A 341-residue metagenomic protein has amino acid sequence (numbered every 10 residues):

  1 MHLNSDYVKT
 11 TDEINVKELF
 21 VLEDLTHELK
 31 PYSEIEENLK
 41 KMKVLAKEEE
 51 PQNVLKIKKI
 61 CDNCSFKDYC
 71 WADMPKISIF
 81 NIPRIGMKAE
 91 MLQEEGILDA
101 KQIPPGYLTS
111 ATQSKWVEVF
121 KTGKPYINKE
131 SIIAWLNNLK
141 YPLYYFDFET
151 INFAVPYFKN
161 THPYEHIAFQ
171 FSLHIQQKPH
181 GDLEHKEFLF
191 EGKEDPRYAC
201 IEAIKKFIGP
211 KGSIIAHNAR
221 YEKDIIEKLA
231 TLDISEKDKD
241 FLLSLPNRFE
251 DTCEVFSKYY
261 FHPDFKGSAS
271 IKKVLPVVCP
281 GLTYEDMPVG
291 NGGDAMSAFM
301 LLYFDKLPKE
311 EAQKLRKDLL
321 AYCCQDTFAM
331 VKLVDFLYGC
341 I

Functional and structural regions predicted by a protein language model:
M1-E36, H185-M296: Conserved DEDDh/DEDDy metal-dependent 3′-5′ exonuclease domain
L3, D12, V16-L19, E23-I79 (+2 more regions): Acidic, Mg2+-coordinating catalytic module of metal-dependent nucleases/exonucleases that use a two-metal-ion mechanism
S65-F66, K76, V119-A134, L229-L232 (+2 more regions): Short, motif-level signal for alpha-helix interfacial/capping segments enriched in acidic residues and aromatics/proline
D68, F148-N152, I175-Q177, G192-E194 (+3 more regions): Short, flexible loop/turn elements at secondary-structure junctions
A72-M74, M91-L92, K101, F153-P156 (+1 more regions): Short helix/loop capping segments that flank catalytic or ligand/cofactor-binding pockets
S78-L143: N-terminal accessory regions of nucleic-acid-interacting proteins
E95, L139-P142, S172-Q176, A203-I214 (+6 more regions): Generic, well-ordered alpha-helical scaffold segments in large soluble proteins
S131-P210: Conserved RNase H-like, two-metal-ion catalytic cores of nucleic-acid enzymes
